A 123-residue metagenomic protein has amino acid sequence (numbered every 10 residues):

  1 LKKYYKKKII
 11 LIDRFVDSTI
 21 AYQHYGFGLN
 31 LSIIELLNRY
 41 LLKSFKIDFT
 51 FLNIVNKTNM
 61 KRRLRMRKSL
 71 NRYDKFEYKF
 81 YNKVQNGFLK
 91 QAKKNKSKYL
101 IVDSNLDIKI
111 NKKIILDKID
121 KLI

Functional and structural regions predicted by a protein language model:
L1-I10: Phosphate-binding/switch loop-helix module in NTP-utilizing enzymes
L1-K2, R39, L52, L89 (+2 more regions): Solvent-exposed, non-membrane alpha-helical residues enriched in polar/charged side chains
Y4-Y5, H24, L64, A92: Hydrophobic residues in alpha-helical segments
K7-K8, I47, K96-Y99: A generic structural signal for alpha->beta connector loops
L11, F49-L52, L100-V102: Hydrophobic/aromatic beta-strand patches that form the interior of the parallel beta-sheet core in alpha/beta enzyme
R14: Walker B catalytic acidic pair
T19-N86: A glycine- and Lys/Arg-enriched "phosphate-lid" helix/loop adjacent to the NTP-binding pocket of small-molecule kinases
T58-I123: NTP-dependent small-molecule kinase module
